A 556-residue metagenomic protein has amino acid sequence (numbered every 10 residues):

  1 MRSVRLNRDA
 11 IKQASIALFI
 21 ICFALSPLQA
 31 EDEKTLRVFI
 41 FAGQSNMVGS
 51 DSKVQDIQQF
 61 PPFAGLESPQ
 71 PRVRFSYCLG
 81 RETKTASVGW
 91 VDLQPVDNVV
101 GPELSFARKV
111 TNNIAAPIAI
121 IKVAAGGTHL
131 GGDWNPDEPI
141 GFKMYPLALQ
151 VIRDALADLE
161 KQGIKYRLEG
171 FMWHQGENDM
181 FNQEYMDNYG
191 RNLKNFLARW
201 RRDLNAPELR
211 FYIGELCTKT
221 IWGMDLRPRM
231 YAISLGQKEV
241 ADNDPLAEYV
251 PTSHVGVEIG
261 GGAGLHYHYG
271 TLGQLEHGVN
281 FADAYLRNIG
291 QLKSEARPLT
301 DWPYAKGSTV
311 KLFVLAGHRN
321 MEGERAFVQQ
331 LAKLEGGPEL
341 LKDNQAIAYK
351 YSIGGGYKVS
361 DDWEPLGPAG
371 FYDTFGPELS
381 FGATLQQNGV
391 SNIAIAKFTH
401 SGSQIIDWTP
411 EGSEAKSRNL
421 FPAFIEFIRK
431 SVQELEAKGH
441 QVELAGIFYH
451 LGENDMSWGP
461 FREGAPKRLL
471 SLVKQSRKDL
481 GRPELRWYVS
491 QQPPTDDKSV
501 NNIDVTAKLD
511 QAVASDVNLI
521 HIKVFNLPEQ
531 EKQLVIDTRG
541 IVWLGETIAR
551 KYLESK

Functional and structural regions predicted by a protein language model:
R2-I16: Bacterial N-terminal signal peptides that target proteins for export
R8, L25-Q29: Glycine-centered signal
A14-S26: Bacterial N-terminal signal peptides
E31-K556: Cell-envelope and extracellular/periplasmic
